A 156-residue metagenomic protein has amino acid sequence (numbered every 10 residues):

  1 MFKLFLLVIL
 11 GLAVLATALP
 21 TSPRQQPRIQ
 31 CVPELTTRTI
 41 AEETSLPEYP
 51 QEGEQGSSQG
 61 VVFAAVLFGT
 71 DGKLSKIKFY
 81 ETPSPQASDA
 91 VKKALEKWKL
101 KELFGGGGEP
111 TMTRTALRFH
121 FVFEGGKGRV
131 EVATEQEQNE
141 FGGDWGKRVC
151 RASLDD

Functional and structural regions predicted by a protein language model:
F2-I9: Sec-dependent signal peptide recognition, specifically the positively charged N-region followed immediately by
I9-L19: Hydrophobic h-region of N-terminal signal peptides that target proteins for export in Gram-negative bacteria
A18-D156: Charge-biased low-complexity segments
